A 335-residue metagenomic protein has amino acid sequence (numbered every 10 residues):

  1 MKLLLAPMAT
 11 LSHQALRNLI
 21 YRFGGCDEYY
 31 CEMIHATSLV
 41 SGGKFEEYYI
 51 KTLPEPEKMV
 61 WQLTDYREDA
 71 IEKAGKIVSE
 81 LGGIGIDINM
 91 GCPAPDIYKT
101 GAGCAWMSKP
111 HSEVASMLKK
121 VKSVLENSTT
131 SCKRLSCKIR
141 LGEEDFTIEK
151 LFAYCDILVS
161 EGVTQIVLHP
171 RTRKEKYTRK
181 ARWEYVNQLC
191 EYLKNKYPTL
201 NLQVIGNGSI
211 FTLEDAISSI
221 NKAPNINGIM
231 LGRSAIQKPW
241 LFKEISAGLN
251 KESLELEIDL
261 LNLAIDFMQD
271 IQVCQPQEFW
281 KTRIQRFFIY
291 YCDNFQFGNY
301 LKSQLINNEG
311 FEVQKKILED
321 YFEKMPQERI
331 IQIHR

Functional and structural regions predicted by a protein language model:
M1-R335: Flavin-dependent oxidoreductase catalytic cores
